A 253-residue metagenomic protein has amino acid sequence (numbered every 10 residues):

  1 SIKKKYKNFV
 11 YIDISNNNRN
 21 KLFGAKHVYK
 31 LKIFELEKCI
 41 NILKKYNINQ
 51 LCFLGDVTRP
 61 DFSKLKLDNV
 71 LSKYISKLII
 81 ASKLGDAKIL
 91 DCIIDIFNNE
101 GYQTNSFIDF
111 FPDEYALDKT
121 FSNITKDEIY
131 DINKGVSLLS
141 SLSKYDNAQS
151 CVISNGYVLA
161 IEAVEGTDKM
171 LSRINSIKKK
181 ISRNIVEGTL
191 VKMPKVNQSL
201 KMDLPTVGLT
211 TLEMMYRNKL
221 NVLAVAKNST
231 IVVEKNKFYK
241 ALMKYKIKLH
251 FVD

Functional and structural regions predicted by a protein language model:
S1-I14: N-terminal basic/disordered segments at the start of proteins
S1-I2, K83-A87, I93, F97-Y216: Conserved mixed alpha/beta catalytic, RNA-binding, or beta-rich assembly cores of soluble enzyme, regulatory
Y6-N8, A25, G101-Y102, K246: A generic structural signal for alpha->beta connector loops
Y11-D13, L51-G55, Q103-D109, V152-I153 (+3 more regions): General beta-strand structural signal in soluble alpha/beta enzymes
I14-I48, K66-L78, G85, K169-D253: Feature captures the catalytic cores and cofactor-binding loops of soluble hydro-lyases/lyases that act on carboxylate
D56-R59, K195-V196: Short glycine-rich anion-binding loops that position phosphate/pyrophosphate groups of nucleotides and phosphorylated
R59-D61, V232: Short glycine-rich, flexible loops that bind phosphorylated cofactors or substrates
